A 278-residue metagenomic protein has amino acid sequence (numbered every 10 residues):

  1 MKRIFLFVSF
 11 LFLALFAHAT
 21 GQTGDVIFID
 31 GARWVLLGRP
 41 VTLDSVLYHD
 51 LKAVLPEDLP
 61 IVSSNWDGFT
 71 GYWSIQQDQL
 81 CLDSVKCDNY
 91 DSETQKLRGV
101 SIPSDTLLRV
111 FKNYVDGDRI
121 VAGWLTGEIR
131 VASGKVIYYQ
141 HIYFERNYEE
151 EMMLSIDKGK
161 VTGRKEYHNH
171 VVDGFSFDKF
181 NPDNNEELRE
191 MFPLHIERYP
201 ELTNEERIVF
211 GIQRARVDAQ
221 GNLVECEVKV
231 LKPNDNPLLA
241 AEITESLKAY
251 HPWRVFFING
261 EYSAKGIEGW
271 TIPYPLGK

Functional and structural regions predicted by a protein language model:
M1-G24: Bacterial Sec-dependent N-terminal signal peptides
A19-N89: Start-of-domain marker
S64-N65, E201-V209: Short loop/turn motifs at secondary-structure junctions and domain boundaries
D83-N147: An exposed acidic His-Trp-rich patch
D88, N169-H170, K229-P237: A short acidic/small-residue loop/turn micro-motif
V161-N204, E242-R254: Acidic, low-complexity proline/glycine/alanine-rich linker and hinge segments
E206-P233: Short tight loops/turns at secondary-structure junctions
D235-K278: Short, positively biased Gly/Pro-containing turn/loop motifs at secondary-structure boundaries
